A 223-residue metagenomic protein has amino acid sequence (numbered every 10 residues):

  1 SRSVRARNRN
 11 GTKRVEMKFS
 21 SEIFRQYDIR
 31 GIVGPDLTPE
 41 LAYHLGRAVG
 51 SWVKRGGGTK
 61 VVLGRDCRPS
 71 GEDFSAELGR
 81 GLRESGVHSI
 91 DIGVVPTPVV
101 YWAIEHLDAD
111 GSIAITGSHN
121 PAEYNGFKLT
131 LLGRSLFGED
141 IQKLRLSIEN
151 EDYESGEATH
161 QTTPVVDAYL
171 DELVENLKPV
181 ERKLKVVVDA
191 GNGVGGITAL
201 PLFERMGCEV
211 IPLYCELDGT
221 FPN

Functional and structural regions predicted by a protein language model:
S1-E16: Short, Lys/Arg-enriched N-terminal segments with co-localized hydrophobic residues within the first ~10-30 amino acids
M17-R80, E84-S85, T162-L184: An N-terminal, well-structured beta->alpha segment
Y27, R65, T116, V188-G191: Active-site flanking residues adjacent to catalytic metal/cofactor-binding acidic residues
R30-V33, D66, V95, K128 (+2 more regions): Gly/Ser/Thr-rich beta-alpha loop segments that engage phosphate groups in nucleotides
L41, S70, I92, A190-G191: Residues that cap or flank secondary-structure elements
R55, T59-Y124, L202-N223: N-terminal small/polar loop signature for handling phosphorylated ligands or for N-terminal nucleophile
N125-N223: Gly/Ser/Thr-enriched, mixed-charge loops and adjacent short helices that form phosphate/oxyanion-binding elements
